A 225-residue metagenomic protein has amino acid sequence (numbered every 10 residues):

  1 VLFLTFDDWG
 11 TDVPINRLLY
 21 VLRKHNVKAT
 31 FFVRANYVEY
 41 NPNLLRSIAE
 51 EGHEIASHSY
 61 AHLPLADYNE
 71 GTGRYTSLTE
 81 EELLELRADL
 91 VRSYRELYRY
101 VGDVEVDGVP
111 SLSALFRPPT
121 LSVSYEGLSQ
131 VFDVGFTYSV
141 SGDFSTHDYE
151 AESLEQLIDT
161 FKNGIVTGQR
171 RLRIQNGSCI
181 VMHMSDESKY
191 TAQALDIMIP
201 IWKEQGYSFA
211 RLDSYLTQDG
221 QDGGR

Functional and structural regions predicted by a protein language model:
V1-E81, R92-A114: Active-site beta->alpha N-cap acidic-glycine motif
E39-Y40, P64-V181, S185-W202, Y207-S208 (+2 more regions): Catalytic domains of cell-wall/extracellular-matrix polysaccharide-remodeling enzymes, centered on de-N-acetylation
